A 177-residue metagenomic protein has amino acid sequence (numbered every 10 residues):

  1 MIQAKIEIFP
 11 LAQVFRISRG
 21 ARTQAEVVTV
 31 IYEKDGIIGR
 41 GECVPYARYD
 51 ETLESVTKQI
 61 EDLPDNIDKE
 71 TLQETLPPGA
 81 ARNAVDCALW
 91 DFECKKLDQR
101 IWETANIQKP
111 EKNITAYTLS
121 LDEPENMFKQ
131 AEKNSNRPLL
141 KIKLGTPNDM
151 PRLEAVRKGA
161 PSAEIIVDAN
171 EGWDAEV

Functional and structural regions predicted by a protein language model:
M1-I165, G172-A175: N-terminal capping/lid subdomain adjacent to the active-site entrance of alpha/beta enzymes
